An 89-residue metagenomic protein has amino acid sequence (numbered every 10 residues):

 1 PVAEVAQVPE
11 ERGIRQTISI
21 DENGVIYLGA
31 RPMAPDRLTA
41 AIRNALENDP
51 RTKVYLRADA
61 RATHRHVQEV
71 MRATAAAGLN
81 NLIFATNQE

Functional and structural regions predicted by a protein language model:
P1-A3, A41, A45, V70: Amphipathic alpha-helical segments that mediate coupling or scaffolding at interfaces
P1-P32, P50, N80-E89: Extracytoplasmic juxtamembrane/flexible linker immediately downstream of a transmembrane helix or signal peptide
Q16-S19, D36-T39, A73-A77: Short, low-complexity, polar/charged sequence segments that are solvent-exposed and flexible
P32-M33, R61: Short, surface-exposed acidic/glycine-rich loop or hinge patches that mediate macromolecular interfaces
A34-N48: Periplasmic peptidoglycan-binding/anchoring modules of Gram-negative envelope and division proteins
E47-R61: Short, surface-exposed beta-strand segments enriched in small/polar/acidic residues
A60-A85: Amphipathic alpha-helical interaction surfaces in cytosolic regulatory modules
